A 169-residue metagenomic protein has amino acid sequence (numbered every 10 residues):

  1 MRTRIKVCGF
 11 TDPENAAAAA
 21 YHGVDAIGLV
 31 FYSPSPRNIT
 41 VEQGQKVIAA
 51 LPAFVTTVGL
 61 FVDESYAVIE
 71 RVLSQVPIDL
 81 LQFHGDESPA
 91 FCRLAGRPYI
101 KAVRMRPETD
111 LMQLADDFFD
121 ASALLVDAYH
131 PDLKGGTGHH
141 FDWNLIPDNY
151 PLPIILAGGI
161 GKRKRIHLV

Functional and structural regions predicted by a protein language model:
M1-V169: Conserved N-terminal beta1-alpha1 strand-loop-helix module at the mouth
